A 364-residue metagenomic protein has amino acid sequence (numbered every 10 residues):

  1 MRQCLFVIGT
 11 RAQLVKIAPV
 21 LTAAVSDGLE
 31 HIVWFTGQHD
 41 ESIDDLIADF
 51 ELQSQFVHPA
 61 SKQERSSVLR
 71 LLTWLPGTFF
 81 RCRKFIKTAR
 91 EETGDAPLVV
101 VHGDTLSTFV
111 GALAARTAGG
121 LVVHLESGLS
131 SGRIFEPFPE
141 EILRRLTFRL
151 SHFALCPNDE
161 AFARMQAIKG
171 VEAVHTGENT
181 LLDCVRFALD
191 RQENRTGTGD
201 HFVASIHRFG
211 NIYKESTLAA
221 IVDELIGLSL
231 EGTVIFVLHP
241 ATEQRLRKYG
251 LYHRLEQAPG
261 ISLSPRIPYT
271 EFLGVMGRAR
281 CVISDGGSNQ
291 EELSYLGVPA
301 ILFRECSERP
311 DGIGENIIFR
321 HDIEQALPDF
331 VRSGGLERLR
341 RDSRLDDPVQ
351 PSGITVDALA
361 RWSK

Functional and structural regions predicted by a protein language model:
M1-L5, D200: Extreme N-terminal starter segment of soluble prokaryotic enzymes
L5-I8, L14-V25, L46, K62-G170: Active-site and donor-binding regions of nucleotide-sugar-utilizing enzymes
L29-W74: Conserved nucleotide-sugar phosphate-binding/catalytic loop shared by glycosyltransferases and other
T36, D40-E41, T147-E215: A nucleotide-sugar donor-handling region in carbohydrate enzymes
H39-E41, L46, N194-R278: Donor-nucleotide binding loops and adjacent catalytic segments primarily of GT-B fold Leloir glycosyltransferases
F56-A60, C156, H175-G177, L263-P265 (+1 more regions): Short acidic-hydrophobic, aromatic-tinged amphipathic segments that line or gate anion-handling sites
V101-H102, F109-L113, H124-S127, A154 (+1 more regions): A donor-sugar binding/catalytic signature common to diverse glycosyltransferases and related nucleotide-sugar
E160, I318-K364: Leloir-type glycosyltransferase catalytic cores
